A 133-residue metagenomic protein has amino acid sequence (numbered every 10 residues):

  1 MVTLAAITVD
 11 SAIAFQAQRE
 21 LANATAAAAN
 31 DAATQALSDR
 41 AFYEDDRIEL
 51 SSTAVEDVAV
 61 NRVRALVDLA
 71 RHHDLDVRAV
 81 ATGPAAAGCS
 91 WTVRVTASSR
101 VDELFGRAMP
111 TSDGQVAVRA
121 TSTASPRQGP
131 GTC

Functional and structural regions predicted by a protein language model:
M1-D57: Alpha-helical assembly-interface signal, strongest on the long, hydrophobic N-terminal helix that forms
R19, Y43-C133: Short, conserved structural patches
